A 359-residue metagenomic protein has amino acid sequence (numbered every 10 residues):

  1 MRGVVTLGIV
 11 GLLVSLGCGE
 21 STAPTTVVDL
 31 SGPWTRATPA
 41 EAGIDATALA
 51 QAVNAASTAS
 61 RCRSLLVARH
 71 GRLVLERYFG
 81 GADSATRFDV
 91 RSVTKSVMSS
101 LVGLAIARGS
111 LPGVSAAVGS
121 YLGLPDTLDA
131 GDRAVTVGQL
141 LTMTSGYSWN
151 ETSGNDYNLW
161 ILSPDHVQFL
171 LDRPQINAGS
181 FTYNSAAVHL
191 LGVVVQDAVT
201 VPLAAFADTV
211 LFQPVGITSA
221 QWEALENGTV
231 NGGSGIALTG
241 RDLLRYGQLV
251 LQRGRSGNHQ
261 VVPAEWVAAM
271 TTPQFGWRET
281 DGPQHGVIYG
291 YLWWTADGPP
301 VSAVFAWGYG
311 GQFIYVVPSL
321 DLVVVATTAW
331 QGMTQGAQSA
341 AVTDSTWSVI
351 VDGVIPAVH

Functional and structural regions predicted by a protein language model:
V4-S15: Bacterial N-terminal signal peptides
L13-S31: Bacterial Sec-dependent N-terminal signal peptides
A52-A82, I314-Y315, D321-V325: A short, well-structured edge-of-sheet supersecondary motif
G71, F88-V114, L140, L191-V195 (+1 more regions): Active-site SXXK
D89, R108-Y147, D172, A198-S234 (+1 more regions): Active-site helix/loop module of the DD-peptidase/beta-lactamase fold, centered on the serine-lysine SxxK catalytic
A187-V194, S234-R255, Q312-A329: Active-site-proximal alpha-helical segments within enzyme catalytic domains
T218-S219, A269-V323: Active-site Gly/Thr loop motif
A306-H359: Structured C-terminal helix/loop/strand segments within mature extracytoplasmic catalytic/sensor domains
